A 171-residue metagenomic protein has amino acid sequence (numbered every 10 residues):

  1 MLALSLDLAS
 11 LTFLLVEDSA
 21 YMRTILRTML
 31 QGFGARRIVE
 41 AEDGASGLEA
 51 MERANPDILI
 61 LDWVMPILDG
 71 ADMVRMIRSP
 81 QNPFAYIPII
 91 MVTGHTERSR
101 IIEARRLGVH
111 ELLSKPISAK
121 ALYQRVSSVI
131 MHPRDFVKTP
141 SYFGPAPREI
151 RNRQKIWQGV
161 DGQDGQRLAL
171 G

Functional and structural regions predicted by a protein language model:
A20-V39: Two-component/phosphorelay signaling modules centered on CheY-like receiver
E40-I58, S79: Acidic, metal-coordinating helix/loop segments flanking the phosphotransfer/catalytic sites of two-component signaling
M65: Receiver (REC) domain active-site loop signature in two-component systems and cognate sites in sensor histidine kinases
H110: Short, glycine/charged-rich "phosphate-handling" switch motifs in NTP-dependent and phosphotransfer domains
K115: A Lys-centered signature of the CheY-like receiver
S128-G171: CheY-like receiver
